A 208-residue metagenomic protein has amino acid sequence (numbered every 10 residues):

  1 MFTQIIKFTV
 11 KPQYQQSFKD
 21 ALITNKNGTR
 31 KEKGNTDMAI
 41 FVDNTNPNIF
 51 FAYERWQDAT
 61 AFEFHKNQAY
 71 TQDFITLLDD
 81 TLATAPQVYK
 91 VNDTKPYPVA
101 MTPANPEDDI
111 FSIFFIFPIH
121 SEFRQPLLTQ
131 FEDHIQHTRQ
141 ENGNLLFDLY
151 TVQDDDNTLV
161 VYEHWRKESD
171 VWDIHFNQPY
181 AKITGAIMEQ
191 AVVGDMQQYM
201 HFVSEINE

Functional and structural regions predicted by a protein language model:
M1-A21: Hydrophobic, helix-prone linear segments
F2-F8, A39-K66, D109-P118, D148-F176 (+1 more regions): Short, well-ordered beta-strand segments in beta-rich or mixed alpha/beta enzyme and ligand-binding folds
Q13, T24, P47, A69 (+5 more regions): Short alpha-helical
Q13-F18, E122-L127, D170-W172: Short, conserved charged micro-motifs
N27-D37, R55-Y89, H137-L145, H164-Y199: An amphipathic, aromatic/His-enriched active-site/gating alpha helix that lines ligand/cofactor pockets
A39-N48, D73-F111, L146-V160, K182-E208: Glycine-rich beta-strand-turn "strand-cap" elements at beta-sheet edges
Y97-P98, P103-L146, Q153: Surface-exposed interaction/gating patches
